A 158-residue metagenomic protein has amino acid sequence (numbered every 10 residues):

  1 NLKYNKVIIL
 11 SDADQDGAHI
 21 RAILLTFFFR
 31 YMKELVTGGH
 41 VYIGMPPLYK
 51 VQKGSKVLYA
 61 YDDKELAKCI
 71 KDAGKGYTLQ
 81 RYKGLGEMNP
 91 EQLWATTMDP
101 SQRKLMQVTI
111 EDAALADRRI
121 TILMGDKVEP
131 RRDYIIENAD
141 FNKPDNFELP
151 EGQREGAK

Functional and structural regions predicted by a protein language model:
N1-K158: Conserved phosphate-chemistry cores used by DNA topoisomerases
